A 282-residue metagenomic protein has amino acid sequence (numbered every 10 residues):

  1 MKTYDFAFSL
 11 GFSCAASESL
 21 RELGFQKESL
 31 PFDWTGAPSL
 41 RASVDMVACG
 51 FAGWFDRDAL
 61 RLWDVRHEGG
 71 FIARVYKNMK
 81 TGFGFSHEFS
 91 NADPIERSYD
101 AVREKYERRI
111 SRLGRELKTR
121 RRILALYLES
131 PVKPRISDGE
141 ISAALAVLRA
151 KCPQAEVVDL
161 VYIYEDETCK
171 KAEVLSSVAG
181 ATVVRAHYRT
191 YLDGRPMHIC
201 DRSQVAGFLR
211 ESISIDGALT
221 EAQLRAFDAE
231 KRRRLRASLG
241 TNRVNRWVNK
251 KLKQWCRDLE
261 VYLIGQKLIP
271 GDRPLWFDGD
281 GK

Functional and structural regions predicted by a protein language model:
S9-A73: Adenosine ribonucleotide-centric catalytic and binding domains
A15, I95-V102, E129-D138, E167-T168: Short acidic, S/G/P-rich loop/turn micro-motifs used as interaction or catalytic elements
K27, T119, S142-D166, S177-R185: Structural alpha-beta junctions
K77-K105, L128-S130: Acidic/glycine-enriched edge-of-secondary-structure segments
Y99-S111, P134-R149, R202: Well-ordered, non-membrane alpha-helical segments in soluble/globular domains
A125-E129, V161-I163: Conserved beta-strand segments of the P-loop GTPase G domain that flank and frequently precede/overlap
G180-R232: Extended, charge-rich low-complexity interaction segments
A222-K282: Membrane-proximal basic amphipathic "stem/tether" segments
